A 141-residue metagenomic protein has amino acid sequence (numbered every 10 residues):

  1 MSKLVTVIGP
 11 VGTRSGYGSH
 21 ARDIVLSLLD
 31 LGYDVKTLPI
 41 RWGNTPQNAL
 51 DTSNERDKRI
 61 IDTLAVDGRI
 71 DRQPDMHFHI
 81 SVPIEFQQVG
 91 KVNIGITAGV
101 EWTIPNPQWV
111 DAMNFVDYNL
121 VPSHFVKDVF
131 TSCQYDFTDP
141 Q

Functional and structural regions predicted by a protein language model:
M1-N44: N-terminal subdomain of nucleotide-sugar transferases
T6-I8, N44-V129: Extended catalytic core of nucleotide-activated donor transferases of GT-like folds
I24, N93-G95, A112, D136-D139: Glycine-rich, phosphate-binding/catalytic loops in enzymes
I24-L28, G32, L64, F130 (+1 more regions): Hydrophobic, Leu/Ile/Phe/Ala-enriched alpha-helical segments that form helix-helix packing faces
L28-K36, D117-H124, T138-D139: Structural alpha-beta junctions
L38, I96, Q141: Hydrophobic residues at beta-strand termini and immediately following loops that shape nucleotide-binding pockets
K127-Q141: Helix-loop-beta element that forms the nucleotide-linked donor phosphate-binding surface in glycosyltransferases
